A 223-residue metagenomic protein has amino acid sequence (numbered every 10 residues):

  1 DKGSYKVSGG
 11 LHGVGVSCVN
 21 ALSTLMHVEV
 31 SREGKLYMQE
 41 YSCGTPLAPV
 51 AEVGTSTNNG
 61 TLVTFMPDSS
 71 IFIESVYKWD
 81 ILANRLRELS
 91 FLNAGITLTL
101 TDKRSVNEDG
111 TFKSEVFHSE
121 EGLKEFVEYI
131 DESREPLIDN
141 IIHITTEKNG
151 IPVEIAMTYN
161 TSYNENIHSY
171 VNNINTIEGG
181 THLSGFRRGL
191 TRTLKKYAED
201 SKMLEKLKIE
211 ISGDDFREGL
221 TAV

Functional and structural regions predicted by a protein language model:
D1-E120: GHKL-type ATPase core
D80, E88-L89, G95, T99-V223: GHKL/Histidine-kinase-like ATPase module
